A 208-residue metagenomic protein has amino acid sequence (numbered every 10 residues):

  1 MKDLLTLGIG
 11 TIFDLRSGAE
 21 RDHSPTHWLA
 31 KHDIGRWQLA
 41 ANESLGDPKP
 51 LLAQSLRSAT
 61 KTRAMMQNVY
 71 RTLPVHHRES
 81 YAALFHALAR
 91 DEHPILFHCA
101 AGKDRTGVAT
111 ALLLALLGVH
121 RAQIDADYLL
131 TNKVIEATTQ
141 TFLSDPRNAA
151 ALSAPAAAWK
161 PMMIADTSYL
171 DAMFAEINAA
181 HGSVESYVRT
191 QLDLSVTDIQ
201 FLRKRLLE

Functional and structural regions predicted by a protein language model:
M1-L96, A101, V108-E208: Cys-dependent protein tyrosine phosphatase-like superfamily
